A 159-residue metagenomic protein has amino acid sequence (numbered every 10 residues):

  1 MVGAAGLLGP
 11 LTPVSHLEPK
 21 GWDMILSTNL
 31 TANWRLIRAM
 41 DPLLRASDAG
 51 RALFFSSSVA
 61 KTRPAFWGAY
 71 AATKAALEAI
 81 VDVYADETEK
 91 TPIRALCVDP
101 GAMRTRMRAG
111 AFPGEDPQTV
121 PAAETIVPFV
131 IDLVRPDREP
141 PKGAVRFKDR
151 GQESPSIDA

Functional and structural regions predicted by a protein language model:
V2, L53, A95-V98, R108: Hydrophobic structural elements of the Rossmann-like NAD(P)H-binding subdomain that define the short-chain
A4-L11: Conserved NAD(P)H cofactor-binding loop of Rossmann-fold oxidoreductase domains
L7, P19, R45, A49-A76 (+2 more regions): Catalytic loop of short-chain dehydrogenase/reductase
T12-V14, G21-D23: Substrate-binding pocket helix/loop in short-chain dehydrogenase/reductase
I25, W34, Y70: Catalytic tyrosine of NAD(P)H-dependent dehydrogenase/reductases that use a Tyr as the general acid/base
I37-R38, D82: A short, exposed helix-loop element centered on a Lys and neighboring polar residues
K90-I93, C97-V98, T105, P113-A159: C-terminal helical subdomain
